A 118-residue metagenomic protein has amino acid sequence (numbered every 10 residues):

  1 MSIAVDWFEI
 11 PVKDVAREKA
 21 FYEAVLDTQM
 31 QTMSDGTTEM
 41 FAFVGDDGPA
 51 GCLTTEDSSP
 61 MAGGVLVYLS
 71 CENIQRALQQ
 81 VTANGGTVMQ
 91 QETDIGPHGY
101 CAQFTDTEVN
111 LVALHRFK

Functional and structural regions predicted by a protein language model:
M1-K19, G48, V65-V67, F117-K118: N-terminal beta-strand motif that seeds the catalytic metal site of vicinal oxygen chelate
I3-D6, I10, Q31-T32, L78-K118: Vicinal oxygen chelate
Y22: Catalytic core of tubulin tyrosine ligase-like
T28-G63, L111-R116: Conserved short beta-strand elements that form part of the metal-binding/catalytic scaffold of enzyme active sites
E39-F41, V65, H98-A102: Short beta-strand micro-motifs in enzyme catalytic cores
P60-G86: Mid-chain, well-packed structural core segment of small domains
